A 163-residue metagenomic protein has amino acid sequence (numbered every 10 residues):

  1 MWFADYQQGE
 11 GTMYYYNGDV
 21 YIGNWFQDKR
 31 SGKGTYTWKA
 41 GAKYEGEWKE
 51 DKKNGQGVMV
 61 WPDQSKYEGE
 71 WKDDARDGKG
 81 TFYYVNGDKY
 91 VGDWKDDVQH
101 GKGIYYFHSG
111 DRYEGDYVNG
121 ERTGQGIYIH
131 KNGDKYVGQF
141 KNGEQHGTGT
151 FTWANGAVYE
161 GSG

Functional and structural regions predicted by a protein language model:
M1-Q8, V20-S31, K43-N54, K66-D77 (+4 more regions): Conserved anchor residues at repeat-unit boundaries in beta-strand-based tandem repeats, strongest for the MORN repeat
